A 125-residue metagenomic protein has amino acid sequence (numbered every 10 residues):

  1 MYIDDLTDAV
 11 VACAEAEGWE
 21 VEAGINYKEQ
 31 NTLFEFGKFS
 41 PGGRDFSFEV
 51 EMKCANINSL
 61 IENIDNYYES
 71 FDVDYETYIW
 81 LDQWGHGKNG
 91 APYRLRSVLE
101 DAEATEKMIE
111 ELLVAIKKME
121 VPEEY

Functional and structural regions predicted by a protein language model:
M1-D45, K118-Y125: Negatively charged, low-complexity tracts enriched in Asp/Glu with abundant Ser/Thr
Y2-I3, N31, D45-Y125: Intrinsically disordered, low-complexity regulatory regions enriched in serine/threonine/proline and acidic residues
